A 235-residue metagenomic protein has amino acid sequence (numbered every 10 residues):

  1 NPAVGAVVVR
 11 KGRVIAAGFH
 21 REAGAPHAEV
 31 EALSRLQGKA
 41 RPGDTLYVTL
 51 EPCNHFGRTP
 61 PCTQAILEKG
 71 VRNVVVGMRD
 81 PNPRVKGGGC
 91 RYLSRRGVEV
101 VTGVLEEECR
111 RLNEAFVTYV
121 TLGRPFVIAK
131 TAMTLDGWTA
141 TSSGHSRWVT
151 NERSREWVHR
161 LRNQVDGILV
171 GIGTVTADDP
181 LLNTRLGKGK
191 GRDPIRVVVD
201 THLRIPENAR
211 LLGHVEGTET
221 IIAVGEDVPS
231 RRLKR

Functional and structural regions predicted by a protein language model:
N1-A3, F126-V127: Short, small/polar residue-rich loop motifs at catalytic or cofactor-binding pockets
A3-G12, T131-A132: Short beta-strand scaffold segments in enzyme catalytic cores
V8-E108, I195, E216, I221 (+1 more regions): Zn2+-dependent cytidine deaminase-like catalytic core
A25, C90, V104-A132: Proteins enriched for Cys/Gly/acidic motifs involved in redox and nucleic-acid/cofactor modification
E31, R35, A65, Y92 (+5 more regions): Alpha-helical scaffold segments in soluble metabolic enzymes
G38, R95-V98, E114-T121, N163 (+1 more regions): Generic secondary-structure signature for well-ordered alpha-helical cores
N82-V85, E107-R111, V175, R204-P206: Short acidic loop-to-helix transition motifs that present clustered carboxylates
T118, I128-L135, T139-R235: Active-site ligand-binding patch in enzyme domains
